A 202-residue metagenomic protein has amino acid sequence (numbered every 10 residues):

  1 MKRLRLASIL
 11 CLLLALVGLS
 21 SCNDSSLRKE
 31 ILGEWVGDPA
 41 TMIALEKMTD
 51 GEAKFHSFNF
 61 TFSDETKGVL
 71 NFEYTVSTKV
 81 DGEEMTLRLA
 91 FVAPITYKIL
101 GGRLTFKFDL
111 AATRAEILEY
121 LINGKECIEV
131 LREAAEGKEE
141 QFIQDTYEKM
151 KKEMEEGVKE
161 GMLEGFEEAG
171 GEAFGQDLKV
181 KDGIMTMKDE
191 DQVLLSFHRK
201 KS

Functional and structural regions predicted by a protein language model:
M1-I9: Bacterial N-terminal signal peptides that target proteins for export
I9-G18: Bacterial N-terminal signal peptides
C22-V36: N-terminal helix-cap/turn-to-beta initiation motif at the start of protein domains
G33, G37-M42, E52: Start-of-domain marker
W35-P39, R103-F106, H198: Short beta-strand edge/turn micro-motifs at domain boundaries
K47-E116, Y120-I122: N-terminal glycine/threonine-rich, aromatic-flanked beta-hairpin/loop signature
F62, A93-E164: Low-complexity, serine/threonine/proline-enriched polar segments
L89-R103, G161-S202: Edge beta-strand at a domain terminus
